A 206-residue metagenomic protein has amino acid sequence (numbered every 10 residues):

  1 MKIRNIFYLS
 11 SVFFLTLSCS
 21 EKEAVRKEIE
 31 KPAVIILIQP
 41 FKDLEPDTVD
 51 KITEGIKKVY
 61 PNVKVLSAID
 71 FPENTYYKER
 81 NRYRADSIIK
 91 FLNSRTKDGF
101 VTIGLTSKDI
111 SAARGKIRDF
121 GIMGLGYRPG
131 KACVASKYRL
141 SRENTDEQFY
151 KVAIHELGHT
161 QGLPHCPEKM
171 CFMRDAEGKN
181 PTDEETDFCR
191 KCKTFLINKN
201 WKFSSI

Functional and structural regions predicted by a protein language model:
K2-L9: Sec-dependent signal peptide recognition, specifically the positively charged N-region followed immediately by
L17-S18: C-terminal motif of bacterial Sec signal peptides marking the signal peptidase cleavage site
E21-E28: Sec-dependent signal peptide cleavage junction
K31-D47: Fold-level signature of zinc-dependent metallopeptidase catalytic domains
P46-V152, P164: Metzincin-family zinc-dependent endopeptidase catalytic domain
F120-Q148, P164-I206: Metalloprotease/metallohydrolase-associated module, dominated by Zn2+-dependent proteases
V152-T160: Catalytic glutamate of the conserved HExxH
